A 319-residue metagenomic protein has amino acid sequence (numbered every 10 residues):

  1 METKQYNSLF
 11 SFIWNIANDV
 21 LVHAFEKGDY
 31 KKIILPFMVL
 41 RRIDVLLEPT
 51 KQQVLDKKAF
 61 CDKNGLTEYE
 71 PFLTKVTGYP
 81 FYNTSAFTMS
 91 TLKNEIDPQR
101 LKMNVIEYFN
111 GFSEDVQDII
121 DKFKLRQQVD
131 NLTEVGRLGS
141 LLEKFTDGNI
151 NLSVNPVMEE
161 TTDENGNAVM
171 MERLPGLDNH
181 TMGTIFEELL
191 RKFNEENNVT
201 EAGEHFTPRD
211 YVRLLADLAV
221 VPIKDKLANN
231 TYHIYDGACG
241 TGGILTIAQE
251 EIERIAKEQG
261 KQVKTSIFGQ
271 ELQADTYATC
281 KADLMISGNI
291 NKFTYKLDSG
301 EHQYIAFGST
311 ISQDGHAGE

Functional and structural regions predicted by a protein language model:
M1-I223, K292-K296: Non-catalytic, mostly N-terminal accessory regions of nucleic-acid modification and defense proteins
M38, A317-E319: Internal hydrophobic scaffold segments of catalytic domains
E204-A317: Conserved S-adenosyl-L-methionine
